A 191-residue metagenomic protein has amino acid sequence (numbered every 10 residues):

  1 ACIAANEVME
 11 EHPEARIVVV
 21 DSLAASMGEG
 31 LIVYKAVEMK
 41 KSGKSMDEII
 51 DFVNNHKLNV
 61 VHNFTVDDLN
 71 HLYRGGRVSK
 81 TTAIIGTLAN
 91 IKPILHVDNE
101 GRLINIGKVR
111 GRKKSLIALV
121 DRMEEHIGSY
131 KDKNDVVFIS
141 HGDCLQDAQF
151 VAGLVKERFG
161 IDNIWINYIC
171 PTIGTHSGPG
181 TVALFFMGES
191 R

Functional and structural regions predicted by a protein language model:
A1-V18, A24-Y34, E38-R191: Mixed-charge interfacial surface used for oligomerization/domain docking and macromolecular partner engagement
